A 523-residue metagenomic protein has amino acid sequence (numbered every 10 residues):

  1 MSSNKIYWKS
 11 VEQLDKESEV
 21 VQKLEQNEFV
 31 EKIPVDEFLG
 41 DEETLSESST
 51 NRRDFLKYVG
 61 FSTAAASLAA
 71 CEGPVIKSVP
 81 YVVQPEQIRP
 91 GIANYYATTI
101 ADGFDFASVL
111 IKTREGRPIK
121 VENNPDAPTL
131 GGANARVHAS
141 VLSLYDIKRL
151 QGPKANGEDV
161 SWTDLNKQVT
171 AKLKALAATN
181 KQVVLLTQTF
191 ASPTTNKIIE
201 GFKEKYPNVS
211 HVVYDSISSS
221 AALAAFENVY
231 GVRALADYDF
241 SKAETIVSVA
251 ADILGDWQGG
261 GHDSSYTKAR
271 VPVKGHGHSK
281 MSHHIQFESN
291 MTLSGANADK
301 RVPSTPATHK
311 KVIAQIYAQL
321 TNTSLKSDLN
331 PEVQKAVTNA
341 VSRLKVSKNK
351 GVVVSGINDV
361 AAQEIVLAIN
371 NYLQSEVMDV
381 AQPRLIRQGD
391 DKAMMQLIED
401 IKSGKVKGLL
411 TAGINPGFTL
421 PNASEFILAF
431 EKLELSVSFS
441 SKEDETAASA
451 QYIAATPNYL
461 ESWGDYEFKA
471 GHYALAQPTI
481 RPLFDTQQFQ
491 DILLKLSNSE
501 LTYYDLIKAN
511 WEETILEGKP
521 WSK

Functional and structural regions predicted by a protein language model:
M1-S327, P331: N-terminal export/assembly segments and adjacent metallocofactor-ligating motifs of anaerobic energy-metabolism
V169, S522-K523: Intrinsically disordered low-complexity regions specifically enriched for long asparagine
L176-T179, V213-S522: Non-catalytic alpha/beta scaffold blocks inside enzyme catalytic domains
